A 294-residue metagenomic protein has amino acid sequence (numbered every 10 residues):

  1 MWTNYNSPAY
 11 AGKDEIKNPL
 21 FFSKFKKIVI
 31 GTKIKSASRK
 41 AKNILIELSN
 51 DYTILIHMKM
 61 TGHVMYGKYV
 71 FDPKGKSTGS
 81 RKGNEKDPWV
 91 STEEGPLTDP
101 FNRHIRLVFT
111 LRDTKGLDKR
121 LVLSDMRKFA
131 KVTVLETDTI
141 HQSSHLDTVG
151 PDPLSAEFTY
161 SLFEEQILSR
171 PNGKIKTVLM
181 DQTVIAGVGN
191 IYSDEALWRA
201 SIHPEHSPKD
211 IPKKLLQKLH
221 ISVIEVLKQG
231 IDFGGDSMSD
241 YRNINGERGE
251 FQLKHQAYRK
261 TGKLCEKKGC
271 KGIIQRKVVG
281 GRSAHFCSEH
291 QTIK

Functional and structural regions predicted by a protein language model:
M1-I140, T292-K294: Acidic, proline/glycine-enriched N-terminal capping motif
W2-I30, K35-S38, F158, L162-K294: Basic, nucleic-acid-binding surfaces and adjacent catalytic neighborhoods in DNA/RNA-processing proteins
K74-K76, K82-W89, H141-Q142, G150-D152 (+3 more regions): Short, surface-exposed, polar/charged, turn-prone segments marking secondary-structure boundaries
E94, T98, H145-A156, H206-K213: Short histidine-centered catalytic/ligand-binding loop motif
R127-R170: A short, charged helix-loop
